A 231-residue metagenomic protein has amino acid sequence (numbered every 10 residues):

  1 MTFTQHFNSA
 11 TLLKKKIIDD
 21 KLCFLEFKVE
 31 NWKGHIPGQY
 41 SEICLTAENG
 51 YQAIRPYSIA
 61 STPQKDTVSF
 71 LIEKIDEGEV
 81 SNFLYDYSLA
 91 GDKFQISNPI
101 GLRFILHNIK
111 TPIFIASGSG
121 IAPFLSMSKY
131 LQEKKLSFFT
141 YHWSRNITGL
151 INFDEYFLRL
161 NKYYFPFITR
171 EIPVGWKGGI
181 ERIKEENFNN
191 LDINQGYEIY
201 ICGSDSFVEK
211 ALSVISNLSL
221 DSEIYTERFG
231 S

Functional and structural regions predicted by a protein language model:
T2-A90, R145-N146: Ferredoxin-reductase
F3, E77-S231: FNR/FR-type flavoprotein reductase catalytic core
